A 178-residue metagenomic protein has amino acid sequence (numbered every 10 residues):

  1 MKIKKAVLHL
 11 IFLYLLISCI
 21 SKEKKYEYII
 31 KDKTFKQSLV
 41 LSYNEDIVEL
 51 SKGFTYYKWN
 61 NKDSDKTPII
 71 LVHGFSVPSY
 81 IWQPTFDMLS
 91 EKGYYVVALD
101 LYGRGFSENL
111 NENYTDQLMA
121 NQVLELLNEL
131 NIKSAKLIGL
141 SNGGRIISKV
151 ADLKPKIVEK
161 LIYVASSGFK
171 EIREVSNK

Functional and structural regions predicted by a protein language model:
K2-T67, E91-Y94: Alpha/beta-hydrolase fold catalytic core
N61-F106: Conserved HGGG/HGGXW glycine-rich cap/lid loop of the alpha/beta-hydrolase fold
P68, Y95, K133-K136, I157-K160: Structural signature of beta-strand start/N-cap positions in the alpha/beta core of ABC transporter nucleotide-binding
I81-W82, S107-N113, I172-E174: Conserved catalytic-core motifs of eukaryotic protein kinase domains, centered on the activation segment
Q83, L124, S148-D152: Short, hydrophobic alpha-helix immediately C-terminal to the catalytic nucleophile
L101-I138: Active-site loop/oxyanion-hole signature of alpha/beta-hydrolase fold enzymes
G139, G143, I147: Gly/Ala-rich beta-loop-alpha elbow adjacent to hydrolase catalytic centers
K149-D152, L161-K178: Flexible "cap/lid" loop of the alpha/beta hydrolase fold
